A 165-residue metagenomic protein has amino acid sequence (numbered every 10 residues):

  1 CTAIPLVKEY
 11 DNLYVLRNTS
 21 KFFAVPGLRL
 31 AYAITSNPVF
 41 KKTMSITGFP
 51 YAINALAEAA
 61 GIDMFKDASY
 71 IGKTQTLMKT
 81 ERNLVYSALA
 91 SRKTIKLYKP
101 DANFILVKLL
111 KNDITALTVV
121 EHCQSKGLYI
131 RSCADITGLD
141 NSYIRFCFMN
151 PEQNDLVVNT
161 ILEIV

Functional and structural regions predicted by a protein language model:
C1-I4: Conserved PLP phosphate-binding loop immediately N-terminal to the Schiff-base lysine helix in PLP-dependent enzymes
N12-S91, I95-Y98: PLP-dependent aminotransferase class I/II
G27, D101, G138-D140: Short acidic/glycine-enriched loop/turn segments that link adjacent beta-strands
T35, V107-K111, F148-N150: Short beta-strand-to-loop capping motifs
D63, L84, A88-R92, T118-L128 (+1 more regions): Generic non-transmembrane alpha-helical segments
M78-K79, R92-K126: Conserved PLP-binding catalytic core of the aspartate aminotransferase-like
S125-K126, T137-V165: PLP-dependent enzyme catalytic core of the Aspartate aminotransferase-like
